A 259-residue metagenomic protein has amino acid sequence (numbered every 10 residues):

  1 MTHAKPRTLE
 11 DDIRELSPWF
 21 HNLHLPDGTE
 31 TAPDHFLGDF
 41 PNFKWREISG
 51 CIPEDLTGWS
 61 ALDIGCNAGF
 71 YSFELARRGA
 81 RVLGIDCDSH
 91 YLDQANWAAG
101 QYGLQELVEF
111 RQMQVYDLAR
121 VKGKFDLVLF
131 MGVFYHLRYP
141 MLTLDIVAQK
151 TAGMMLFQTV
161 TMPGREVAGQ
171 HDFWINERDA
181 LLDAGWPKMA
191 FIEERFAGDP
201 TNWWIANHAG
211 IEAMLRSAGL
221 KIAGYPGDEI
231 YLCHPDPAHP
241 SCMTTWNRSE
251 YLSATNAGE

Functional and structural regions predicted by a protein language model:
M1-E30: N-terminal, positively charged/glycine-rich alpha-helical extensions of SAM-dependent methyltransferases
T29-F40: Class I SAM-dependent methyltransferase Rossmann-like catalytic core, especially the SAM/SAH-binding loop
G38-T57: Conserved alpha-helix/loop element of class I SAM-dependent methyltransferases that forms part of the SAM/SAH-binding
W59-N67: Conserved class I S-adenosyl-L-methionine
F70, E74, R78-Q112: Class I SAM-dependent methyltransferase SAM/SAH-binding core
Y116-R120, F125, L129-F130, R138-G258: S-adenosyl-L-methionine-dependent methyltransferase catalytic module, highlighting the catalytic core
V133: Hydrophobic adenine-recognition pocket in adenosine-nucleotide-binding enzymes
